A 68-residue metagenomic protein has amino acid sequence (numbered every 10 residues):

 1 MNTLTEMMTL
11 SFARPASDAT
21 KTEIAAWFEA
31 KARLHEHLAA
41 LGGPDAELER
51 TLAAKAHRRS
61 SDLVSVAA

Functional and structural regions predicted by a protein language model:
M1-A68: Long, non-catalytic architectural segments outside compact domain cores
